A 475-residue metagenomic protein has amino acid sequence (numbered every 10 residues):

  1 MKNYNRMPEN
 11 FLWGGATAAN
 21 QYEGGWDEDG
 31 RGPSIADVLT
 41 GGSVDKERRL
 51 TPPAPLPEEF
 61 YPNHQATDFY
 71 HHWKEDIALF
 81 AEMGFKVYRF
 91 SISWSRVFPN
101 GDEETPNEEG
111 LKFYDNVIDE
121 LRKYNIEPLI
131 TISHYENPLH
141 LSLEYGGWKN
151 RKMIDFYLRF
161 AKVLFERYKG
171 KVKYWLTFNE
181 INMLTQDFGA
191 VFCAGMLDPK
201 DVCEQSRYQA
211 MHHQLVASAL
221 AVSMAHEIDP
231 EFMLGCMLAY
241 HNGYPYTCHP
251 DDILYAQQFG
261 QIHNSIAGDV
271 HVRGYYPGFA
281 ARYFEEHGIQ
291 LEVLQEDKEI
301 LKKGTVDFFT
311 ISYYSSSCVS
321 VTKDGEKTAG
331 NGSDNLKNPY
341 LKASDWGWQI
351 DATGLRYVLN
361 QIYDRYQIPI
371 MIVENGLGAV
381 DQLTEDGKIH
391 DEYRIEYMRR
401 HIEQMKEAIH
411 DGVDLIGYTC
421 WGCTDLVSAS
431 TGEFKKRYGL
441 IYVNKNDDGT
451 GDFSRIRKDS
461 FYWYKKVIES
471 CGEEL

Functional and structural regions predicted by a protein language model:
K2-T51, L56-P57, A81, N100-D102 (+1 more regions): Active-site region of glycoside hydrolase catalytic domains
E58-H72, K149-K152: Active-site mouth loops of central-metabolism enzymes
N63, Y70, G101-E104, A408: Short, flexible active-site loop motifs that bind/organize anionic cofactors or intermediates
Q65-A78, P99, G110: Internal amphipathic alpha-helical repeat/solenoid segments
H72-S93, K303-F308: Catalytic domains of carbohydrate-active enzymes, especially glycoside hydrolases
I92-P106: Glycine-rich, proline-tolerant flexible connector loops at the mouths of alpha/beta enzymes
